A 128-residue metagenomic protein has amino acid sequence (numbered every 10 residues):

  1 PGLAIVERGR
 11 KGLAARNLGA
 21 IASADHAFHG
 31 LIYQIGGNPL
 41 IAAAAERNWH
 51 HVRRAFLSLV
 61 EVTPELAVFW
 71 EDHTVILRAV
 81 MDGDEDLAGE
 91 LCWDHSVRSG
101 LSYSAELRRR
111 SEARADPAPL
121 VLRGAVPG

Functional and structural regions predicted by a protein language model:
P1-S58, W70-A79, L87-R98: Conserved amphipathic alpha-helical segments that form helical-bundle/coiled-coil interaction surfaces
E61-E65: Solvent-exposed loop and edge beta-strand segments that line ligand/cofactor-binding and catalytic clefts
E85-G128: C-terminal effector-binding regulatory domain of bacterial HTH transcription factors
